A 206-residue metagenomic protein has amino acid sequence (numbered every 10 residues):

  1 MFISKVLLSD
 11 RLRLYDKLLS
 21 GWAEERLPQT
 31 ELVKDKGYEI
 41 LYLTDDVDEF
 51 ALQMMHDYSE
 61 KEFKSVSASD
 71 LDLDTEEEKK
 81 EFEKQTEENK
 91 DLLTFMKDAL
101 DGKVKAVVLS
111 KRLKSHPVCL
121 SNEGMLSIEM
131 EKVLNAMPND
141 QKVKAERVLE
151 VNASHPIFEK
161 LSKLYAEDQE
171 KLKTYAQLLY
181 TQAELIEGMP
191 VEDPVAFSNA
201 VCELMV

Functional and structural regions predicted by a protein language model:
M1-V206: Long, intrinsically disordered, charge-dense linkers/tails
